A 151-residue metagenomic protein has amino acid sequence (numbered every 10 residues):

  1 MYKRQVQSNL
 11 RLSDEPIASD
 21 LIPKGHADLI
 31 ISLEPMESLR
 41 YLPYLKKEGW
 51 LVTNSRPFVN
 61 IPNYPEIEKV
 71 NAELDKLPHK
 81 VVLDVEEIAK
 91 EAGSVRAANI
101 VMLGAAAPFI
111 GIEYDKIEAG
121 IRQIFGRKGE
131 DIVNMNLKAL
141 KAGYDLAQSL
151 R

Functional and structural regions predicted by a protein language model:
K3-R151: Active-site cofactor/cluster-binding pocket
